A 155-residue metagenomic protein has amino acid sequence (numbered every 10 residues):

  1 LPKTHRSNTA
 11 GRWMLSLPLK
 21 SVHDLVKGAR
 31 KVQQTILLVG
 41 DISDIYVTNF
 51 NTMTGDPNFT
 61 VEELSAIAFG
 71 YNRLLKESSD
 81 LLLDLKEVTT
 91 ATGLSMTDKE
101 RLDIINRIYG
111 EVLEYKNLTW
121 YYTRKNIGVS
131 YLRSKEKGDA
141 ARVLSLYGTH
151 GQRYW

Functional and structural regions predicted by a protein language model:
L1-V39: N-terminal Sec/ER secretory leader and immediately downstream segment of secreted/extracellular precursors
S7, S16, S21, S43 (+6 more regions): Generic serine detector
A10, A29, A66-A68, A91 (+1 more regions): A sequence-composition feature that detects small, non-aromatic residues
V39-E111, Y115-L118, Y122: Extended amphipathic alpha-helical interaction segments
N126-W155: A cross-kingdom marker for long, charged
